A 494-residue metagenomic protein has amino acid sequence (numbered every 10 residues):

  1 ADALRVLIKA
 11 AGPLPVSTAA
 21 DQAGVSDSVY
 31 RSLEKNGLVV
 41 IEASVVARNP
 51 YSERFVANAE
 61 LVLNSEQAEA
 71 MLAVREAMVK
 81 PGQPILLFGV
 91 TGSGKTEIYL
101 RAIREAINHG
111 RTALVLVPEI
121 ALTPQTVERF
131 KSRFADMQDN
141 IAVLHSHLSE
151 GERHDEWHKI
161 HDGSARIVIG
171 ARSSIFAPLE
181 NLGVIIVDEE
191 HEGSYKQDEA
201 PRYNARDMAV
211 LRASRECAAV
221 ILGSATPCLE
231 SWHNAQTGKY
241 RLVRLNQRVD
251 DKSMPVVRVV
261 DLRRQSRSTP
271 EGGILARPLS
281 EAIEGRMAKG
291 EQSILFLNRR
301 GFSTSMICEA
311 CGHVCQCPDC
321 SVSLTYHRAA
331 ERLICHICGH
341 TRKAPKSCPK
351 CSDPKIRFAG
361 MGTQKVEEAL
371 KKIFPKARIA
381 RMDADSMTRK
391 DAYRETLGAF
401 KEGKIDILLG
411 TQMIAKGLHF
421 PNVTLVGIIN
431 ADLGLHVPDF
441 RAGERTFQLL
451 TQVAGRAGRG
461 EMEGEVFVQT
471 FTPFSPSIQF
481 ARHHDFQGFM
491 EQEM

Functional and structural regions predicted by a protein language model:
A1-K9, A43, A47-E60, V79 (+1 more regions): C-terminal non-catalytic scaffold/interaction domains in large multidomain proteins
A1-Q22, V74-A77: Short amphipathic alpha-helical interface segments
L4-R5, Y30, W232: Short, well-structured alpha-helical segments
Q22-R31: Short, basic interhelical loop/turn and adjoining N-cap of the next helix at nucleic-acid- or acidic-partner-contacting
Y30, E34-V46: A short, conserved structural fragment
F55-N64, A68-L72, K80-M494: Inter-lobe coupling/hinge segments of SF2-like helicase ATPases
